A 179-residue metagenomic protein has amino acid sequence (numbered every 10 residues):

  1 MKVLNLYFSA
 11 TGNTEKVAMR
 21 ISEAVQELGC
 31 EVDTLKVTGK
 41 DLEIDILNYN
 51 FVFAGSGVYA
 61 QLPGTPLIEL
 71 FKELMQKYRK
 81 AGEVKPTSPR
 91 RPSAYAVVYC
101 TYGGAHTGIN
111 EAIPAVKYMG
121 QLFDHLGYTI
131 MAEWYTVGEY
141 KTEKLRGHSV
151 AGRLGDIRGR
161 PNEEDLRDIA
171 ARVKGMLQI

Functional and structural regions predicted by a protein language model:
V3, N13-K16, A24-D33, L47-I179: FMN-binding flavodoxin-like domain, especially the glycine-rich phosphate-binding loop
Y7-T11: Aromatic-flanked redox-active Cys/Sec active sites in thiol-based oxidoreductases, especially the WC-centered
K36: Short loop/edge segments at beta-strand edges and connector loops that shape dinucleotide/nucleotide cofactor-binding
G39-D41, Y59-A60: Short active-site-proximal "capping" loops at secondary-structure junctions
D41-L47: Short amphipathic alpha-helix with an adjacent loop that forms part of the alpha/beta core around
